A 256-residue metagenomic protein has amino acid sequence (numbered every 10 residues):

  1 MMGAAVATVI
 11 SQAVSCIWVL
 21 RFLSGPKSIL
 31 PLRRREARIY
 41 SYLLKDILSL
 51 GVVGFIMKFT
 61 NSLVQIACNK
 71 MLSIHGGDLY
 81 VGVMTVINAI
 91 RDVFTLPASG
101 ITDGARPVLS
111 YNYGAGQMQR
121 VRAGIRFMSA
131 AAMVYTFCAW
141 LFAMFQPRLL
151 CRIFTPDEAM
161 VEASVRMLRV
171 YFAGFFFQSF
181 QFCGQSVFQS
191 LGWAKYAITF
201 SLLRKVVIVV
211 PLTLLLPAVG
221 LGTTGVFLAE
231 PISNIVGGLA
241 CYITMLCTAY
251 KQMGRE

Functional and structural regions predicted by a protein language model:
M1-G51, L109-G174, L216-E256: Short alpha-helical transmembrane segments in multi-pass integral membrane proteins
G3, N61-Q65, G77, S99-D103 (+5 more regions): Functionally critical, cavity-lining and gating residues within the transmembrane helices of 12-TM secondary
T8-S15, V19, L23, S41-G104 (+1 more regions): Transmembrane helical elements of multi-pass membrane transporters/channels
V9, G54-S62, I74, D92 (+7 more regions): Residue-level hotspots within the lipid-embedded alpha helices of multi-pass solute transporters
R38, D78, I87, S99 (+7 more regions): Short, well-ordered coil↔helix boundary/capping segments
N69, V81-L141, F145-P147, Q178-F200: Small-residue-rich hydrophobic transmembrane alpha-helices
L72, G76, Y113-G114, T155 (+2 more regions): Short helix-loop-helix connector
V209-P217: Hydrophobic alpha-helical transmembrane segments in multi-pass integral membrane proteins
